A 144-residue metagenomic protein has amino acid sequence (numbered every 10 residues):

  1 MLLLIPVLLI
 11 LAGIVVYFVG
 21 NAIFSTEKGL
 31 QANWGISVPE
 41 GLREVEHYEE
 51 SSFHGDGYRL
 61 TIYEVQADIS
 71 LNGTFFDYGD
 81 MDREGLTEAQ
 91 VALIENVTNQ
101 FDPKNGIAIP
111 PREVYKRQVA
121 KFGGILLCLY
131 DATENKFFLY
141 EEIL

Functional and structural regions predicted by a protein language model:
M1-V19: Hydrophobic membrane-insertion alpha-helices, especially the h-region of bacterial N-terminal signal peptides
L8, G41, R112-E113: Intrinsically disordered, low-complexity segments enriched in proline/serine/threonine
G13-D82: N-terminal export/targeting and maturation segments
R83-L144: Extracytoplasmic electrostatic interaction patches
